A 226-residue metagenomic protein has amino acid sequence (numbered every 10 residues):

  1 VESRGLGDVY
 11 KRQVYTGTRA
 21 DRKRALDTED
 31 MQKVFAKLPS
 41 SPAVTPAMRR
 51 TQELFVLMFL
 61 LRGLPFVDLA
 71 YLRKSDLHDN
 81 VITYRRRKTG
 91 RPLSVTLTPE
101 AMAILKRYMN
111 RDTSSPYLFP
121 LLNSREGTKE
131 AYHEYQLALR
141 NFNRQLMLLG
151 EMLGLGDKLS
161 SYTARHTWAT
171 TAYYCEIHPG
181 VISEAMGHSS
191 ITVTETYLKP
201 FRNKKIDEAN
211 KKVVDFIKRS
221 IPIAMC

Functional and structural regions predicted by a protein language model:
V1-Y10: Single conserved hydrophobic/aromatic residue that forms the stacking wall/gate of nucleotide- or nucleobase-binding
K11-V14, Y71-N110: Conserved tyrosine-mediated DNA breakage-rejoining catalytic core shared by Y-recombinases
V14-R49: Long, amphipathic, Lys/Arg-enriched alpha-helical "connector/arm" segment
G17, A25, R86-G90, R125 (+1 more regions): Catalytic-site neighborhood detector that most strongly recognizes the C-terminal catalytic loop/helix of tyrosine
A25-Q32, T98-G156: Active-site/catalytic core of tyrosine-dependent DNA strand-transfer enzymes
A36-P46, N143-E184: Short, basic (Lys/Arg/His-rich) helix/loop patches that form interaction surfaces in the mid-to-C-terminal regions
S75-T83, G156-D157, I177-T196, I223-C226: Short, polar N-cap/turn motifs at the start of nucleic acid-interacting alpha helices
T113, L121-K129, K212-C226: C-terminal secondary-structure termini that scaffold catalytic or DNA-interacting sites
